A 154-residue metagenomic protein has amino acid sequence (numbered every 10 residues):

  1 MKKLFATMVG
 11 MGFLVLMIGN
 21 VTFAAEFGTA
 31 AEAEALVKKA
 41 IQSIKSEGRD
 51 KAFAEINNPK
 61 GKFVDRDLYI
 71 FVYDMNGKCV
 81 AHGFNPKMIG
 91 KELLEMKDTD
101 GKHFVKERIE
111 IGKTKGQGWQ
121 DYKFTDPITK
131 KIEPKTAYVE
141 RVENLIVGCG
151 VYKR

Functional and structural regions predicted by a protein language model:
K2-R154: N-terminal membrane-sensor/transducer module of prokaryotic signaling receptors
